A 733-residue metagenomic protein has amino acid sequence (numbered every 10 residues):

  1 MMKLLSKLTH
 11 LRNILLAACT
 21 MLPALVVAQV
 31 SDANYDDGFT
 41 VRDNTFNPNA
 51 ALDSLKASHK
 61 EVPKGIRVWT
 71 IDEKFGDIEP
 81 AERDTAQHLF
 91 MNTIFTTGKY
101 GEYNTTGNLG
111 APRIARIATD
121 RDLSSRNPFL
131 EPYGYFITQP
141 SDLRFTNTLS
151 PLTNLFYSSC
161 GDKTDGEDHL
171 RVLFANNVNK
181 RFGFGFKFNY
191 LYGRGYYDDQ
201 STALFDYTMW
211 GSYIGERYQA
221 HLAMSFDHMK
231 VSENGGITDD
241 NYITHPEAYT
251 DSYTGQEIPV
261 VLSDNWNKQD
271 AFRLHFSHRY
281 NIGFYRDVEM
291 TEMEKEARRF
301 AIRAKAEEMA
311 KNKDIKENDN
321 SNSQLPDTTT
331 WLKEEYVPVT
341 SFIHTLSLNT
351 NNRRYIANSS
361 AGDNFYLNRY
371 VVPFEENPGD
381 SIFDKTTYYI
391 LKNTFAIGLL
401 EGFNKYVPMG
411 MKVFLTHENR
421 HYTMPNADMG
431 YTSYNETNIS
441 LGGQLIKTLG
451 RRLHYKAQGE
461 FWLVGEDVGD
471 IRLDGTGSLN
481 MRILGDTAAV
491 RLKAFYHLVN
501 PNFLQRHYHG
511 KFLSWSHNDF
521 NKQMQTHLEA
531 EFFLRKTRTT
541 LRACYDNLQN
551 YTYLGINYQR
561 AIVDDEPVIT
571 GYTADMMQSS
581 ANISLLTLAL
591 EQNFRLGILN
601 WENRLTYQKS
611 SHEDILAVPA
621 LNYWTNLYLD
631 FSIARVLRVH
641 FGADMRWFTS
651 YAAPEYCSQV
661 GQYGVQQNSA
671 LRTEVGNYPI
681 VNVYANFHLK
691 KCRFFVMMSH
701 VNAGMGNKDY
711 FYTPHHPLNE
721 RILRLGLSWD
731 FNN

Functional and structural regions predicted by a protein language model:
M1-N34, C692, M697, E720-R721 (+1 more regions): Bacterial Sec-dependent N-terminal signal peptides
S6-N13, A17-A18, A24-V27, V41-D43 (+3 more regions): Generic detector of low-complexity/intrinsically disordered segments and short hydrophobic N-terminal stretches
T9-H10, P23, N312-D314, A396: Short, flexible coil/linker elements and helix-boundary hinge sites characteristic of intrinsically disordered
H10-L16, K163, I615, R635: Residues in flexible loops and secondary-structure boundaries
Q29-H275, R279-R299, N480-T487, K690 (+2 more regions): Membrane-proximal, glycine/serine-rich, low-complexity loop/turn segments characteristic of large bacterial
L123-F129, R144, F156-S159, F182-G183 (+7 more regions): N-terminal start-of-chain detector that recognizes signal peptides and the immediate post-cleavage beginning
M224, V260-E307, N312, N322-N733: Exposed, low-structure sequence patches enriched in small/polar residues
